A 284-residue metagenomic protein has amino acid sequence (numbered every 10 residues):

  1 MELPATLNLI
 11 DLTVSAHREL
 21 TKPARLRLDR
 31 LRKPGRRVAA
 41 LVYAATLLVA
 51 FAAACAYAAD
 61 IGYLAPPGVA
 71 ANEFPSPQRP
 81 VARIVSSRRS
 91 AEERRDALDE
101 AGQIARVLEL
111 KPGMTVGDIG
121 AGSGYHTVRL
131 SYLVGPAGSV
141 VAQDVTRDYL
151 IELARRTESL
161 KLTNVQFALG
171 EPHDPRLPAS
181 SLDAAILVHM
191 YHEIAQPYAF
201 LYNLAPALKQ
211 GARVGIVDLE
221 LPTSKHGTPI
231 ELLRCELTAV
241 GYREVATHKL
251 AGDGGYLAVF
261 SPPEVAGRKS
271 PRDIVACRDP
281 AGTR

Functional and structural regions predicted by a protein language model:
A59-G117: Class I SAM-dependent transferase core
G117, S123-D174: Class I SAM-dependent methyltransferase SAM/SAH-binding core
V134-G135, I194-A195, L208-Q210: Helix-to-beta-strand junctions that scaffold the AdoMet/dcAdoMet cofactor pocket in Class I SAM-dependent enzymes
P175-A185: A short acidic, Gly/Pro-enriched loop at the edge of an enzyme's catalytic core that lines a small-molecule cofactor
D183-P197: A short SAM/SAH-binding and catalytic strip from SAM-dependent methyltransferases
Y198-R213: A short glycine-rich, Lys/Arg-flanked "PGG" loop and its adjoining helix->strand segment in the class I
G215-E236: Conserved class I S-adenosyl-L-methionine
K249-R284: Core SAM-dependent methyltransferase catalytic element
